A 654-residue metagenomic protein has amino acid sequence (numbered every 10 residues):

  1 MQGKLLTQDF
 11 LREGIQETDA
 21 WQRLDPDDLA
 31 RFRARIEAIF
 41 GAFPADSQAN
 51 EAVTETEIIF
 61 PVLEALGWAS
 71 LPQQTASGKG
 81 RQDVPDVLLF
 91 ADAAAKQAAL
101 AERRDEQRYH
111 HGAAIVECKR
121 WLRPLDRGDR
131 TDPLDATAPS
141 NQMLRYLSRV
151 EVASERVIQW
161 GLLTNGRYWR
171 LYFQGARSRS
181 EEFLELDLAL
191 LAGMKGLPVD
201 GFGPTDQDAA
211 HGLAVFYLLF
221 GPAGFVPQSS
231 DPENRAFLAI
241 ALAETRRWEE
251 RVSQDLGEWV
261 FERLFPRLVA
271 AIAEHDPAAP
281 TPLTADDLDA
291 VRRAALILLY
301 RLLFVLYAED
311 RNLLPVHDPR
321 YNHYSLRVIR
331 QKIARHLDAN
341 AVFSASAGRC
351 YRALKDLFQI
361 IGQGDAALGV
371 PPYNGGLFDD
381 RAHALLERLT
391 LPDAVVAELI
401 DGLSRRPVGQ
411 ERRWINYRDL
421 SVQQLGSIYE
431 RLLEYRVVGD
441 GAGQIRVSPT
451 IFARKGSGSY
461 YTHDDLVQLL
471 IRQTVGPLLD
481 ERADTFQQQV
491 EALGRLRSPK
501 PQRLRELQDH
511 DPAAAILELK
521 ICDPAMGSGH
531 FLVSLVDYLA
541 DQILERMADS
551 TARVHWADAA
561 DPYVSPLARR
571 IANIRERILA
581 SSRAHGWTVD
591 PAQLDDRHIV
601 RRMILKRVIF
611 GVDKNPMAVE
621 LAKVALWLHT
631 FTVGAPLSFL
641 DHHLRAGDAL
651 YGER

Functional and structural regions predicted by a protein language model:
M1-D46, C118-R120, A136, M143 (+9 more regions): Preference for the N-terminal adenyl/adenosyl cofactor-binding alpha/beta module
M1-W160, Q174-S178: A short, conserved, highly charged catalytic patch centered on acidic carboxylates
E55, P562-Y563, L567, G652-R654: Basic, amphipathic N-terminal segments
A69-L89, H317-D318, T485-G494, H643-L644: Long, charged, glycine-rich C-terminal linkers/tails
H111-G112, R156-W160, G166-Y168, K606-R607 (+1 more regions): Short glycine-/polar-rich loops that comprise or flank the Walker A/P-loop and associated switch/sensor motifs
A557-G586, D595, I599-L605, I609 (+1 more regions): Extended charged low-complexity segments that act as oligomerization/scaffolding linkers
A622: Conserved SAM-binding loop
V633-A635, F639-L650: S-adenosyl-L-methionine
